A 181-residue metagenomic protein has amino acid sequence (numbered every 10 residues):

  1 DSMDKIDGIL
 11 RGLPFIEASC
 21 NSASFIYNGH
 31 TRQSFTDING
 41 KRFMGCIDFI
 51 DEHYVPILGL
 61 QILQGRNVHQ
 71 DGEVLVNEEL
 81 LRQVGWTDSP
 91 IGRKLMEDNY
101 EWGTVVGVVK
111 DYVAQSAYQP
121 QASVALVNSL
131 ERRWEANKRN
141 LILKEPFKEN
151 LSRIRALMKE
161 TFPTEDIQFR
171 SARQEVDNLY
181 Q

Functional and structural regions predicted by a protein language model:
D1-V84, D88, D98-W102: Structured, solvent-exposed hinge/loop segments at the ends of secondary-structure elements
S2-C20, D71, E78-E79, E97-Q181: "Rare, low-scoring activations can occur in soluble or secreted enzymes where short amphipathic helices or signal
I91-G92: A glycine-biased structural micro-motif
